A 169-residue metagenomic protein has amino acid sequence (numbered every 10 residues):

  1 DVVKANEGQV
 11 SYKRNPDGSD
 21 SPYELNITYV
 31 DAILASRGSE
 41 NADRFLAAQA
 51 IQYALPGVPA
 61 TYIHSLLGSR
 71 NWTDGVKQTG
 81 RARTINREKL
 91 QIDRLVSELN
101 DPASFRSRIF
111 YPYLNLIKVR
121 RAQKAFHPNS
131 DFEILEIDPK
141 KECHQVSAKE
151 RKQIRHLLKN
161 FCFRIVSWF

Functional and structural regions predicted by a protein language model:
D1-C162, W168-F169: Active-site and adjacent substrate-binding regions of carbohydrate-active enzymes
